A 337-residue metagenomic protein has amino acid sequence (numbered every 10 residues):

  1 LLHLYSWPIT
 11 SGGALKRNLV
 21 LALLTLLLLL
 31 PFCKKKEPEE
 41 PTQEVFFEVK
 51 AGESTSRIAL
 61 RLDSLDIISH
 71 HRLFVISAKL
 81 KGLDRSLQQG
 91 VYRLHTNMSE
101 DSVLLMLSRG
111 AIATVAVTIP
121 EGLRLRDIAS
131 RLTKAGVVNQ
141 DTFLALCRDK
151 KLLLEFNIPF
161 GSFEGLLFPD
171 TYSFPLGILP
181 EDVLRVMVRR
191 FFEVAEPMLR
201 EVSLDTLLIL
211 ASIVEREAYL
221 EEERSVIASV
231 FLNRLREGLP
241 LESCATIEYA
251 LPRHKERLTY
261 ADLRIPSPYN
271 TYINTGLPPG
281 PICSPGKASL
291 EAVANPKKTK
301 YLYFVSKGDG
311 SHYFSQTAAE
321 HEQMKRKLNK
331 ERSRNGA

Functional and structural regions predicted by a protein language model:
L1-L4: Leucine-biased recognition of intrinsically disordered, low-complexity hydrophobic segments
L15-N18: Positively charged n-region of N-terminal signal peptides that target proteins for export
A22-L29: Bacterial N-terminal signal peptides
K34-E196: Signal peptide-directed extracytoplasmic domains
S130-V138, L144, L152-A337: Bacterial extracytoplasmic/cell-wall-associated proteins, especially those involved in peptidoglycan
